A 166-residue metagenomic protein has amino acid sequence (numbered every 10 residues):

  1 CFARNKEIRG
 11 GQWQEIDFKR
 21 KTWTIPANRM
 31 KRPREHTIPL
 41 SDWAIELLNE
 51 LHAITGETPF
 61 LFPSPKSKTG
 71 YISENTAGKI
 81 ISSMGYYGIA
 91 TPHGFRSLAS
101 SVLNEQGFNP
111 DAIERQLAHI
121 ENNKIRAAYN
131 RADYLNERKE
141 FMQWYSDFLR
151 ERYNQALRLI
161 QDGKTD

Functional and structural regions predicted by a protein language model:
C1, R32, I38, N49-T69 (+2 more regions): Short, basic (Lys/Arg/His-rich) helix/loop patches that form interaction surfaces in the mid-to-C-terminal regions
C1-A53, I120-A127: Conserved tyrosine-mediated DNA breakage-rejoining catalytic core shared by Y-recombinases
G10-Q12, V102, A132, Q143-W144: A periodicity- and composition-biased signal for non-globular, repetitive helical segments
G10-Q14, P92-F95, E114-Q116, A127-R131: Composition- and surface-driven signal marking solvent-exposed, interaction-prone regions in large proteins
R20, D42, E50-T58, P63-T69 (+2 more regions): C-terminal secondary-structure termini that scaffold catalytic or DNA-interacting sites
R29, T76, H93, L135-N136 (+1 more regions): Short alpha-helical segments used as structural interaction elements across diverse proteins
